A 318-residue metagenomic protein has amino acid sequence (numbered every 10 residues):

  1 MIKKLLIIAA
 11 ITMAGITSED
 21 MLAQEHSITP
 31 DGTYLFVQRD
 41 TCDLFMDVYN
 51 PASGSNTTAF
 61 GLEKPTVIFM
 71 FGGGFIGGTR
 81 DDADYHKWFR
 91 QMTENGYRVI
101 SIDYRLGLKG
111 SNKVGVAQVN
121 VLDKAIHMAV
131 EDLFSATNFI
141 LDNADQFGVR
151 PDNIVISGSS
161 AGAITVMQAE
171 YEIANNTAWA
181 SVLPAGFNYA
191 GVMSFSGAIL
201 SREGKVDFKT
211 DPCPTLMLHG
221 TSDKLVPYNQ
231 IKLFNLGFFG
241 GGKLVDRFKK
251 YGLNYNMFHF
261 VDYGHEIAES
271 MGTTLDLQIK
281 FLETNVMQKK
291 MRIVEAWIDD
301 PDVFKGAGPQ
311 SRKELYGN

Functional and structural regions predicted by a protein language model:
A23-L62: N-terminal cap/lid segment of alpha/beta-hydrolase-fold proteins
G61-G74: Short beta-strand element of the alpha/beta-hydrolase
T79-R80, D84, Y104-H127: Cap/lid segment of the alpha/beta-hydrolase catalytic domain
R80-I102: Short amphipathic alpha-helix adjacent to the substrate-entry channel of hydrolases
N120-D145: Alpha/beta-hydrolase active-site loop
N138-D211: Primarily recognizes the serine-hydrolase "nucleophile elbow" in alpha/beta-hydrolase and SGNH/GDSL folds
A180-Y251: The feature captures the conserved acid-bearing segment of alpha/beta-hydrolase catalytic domains
K249-N318: C-terminal catalytic histidine-bearing segment of alpha/beta-hydrolase fold enzymes
